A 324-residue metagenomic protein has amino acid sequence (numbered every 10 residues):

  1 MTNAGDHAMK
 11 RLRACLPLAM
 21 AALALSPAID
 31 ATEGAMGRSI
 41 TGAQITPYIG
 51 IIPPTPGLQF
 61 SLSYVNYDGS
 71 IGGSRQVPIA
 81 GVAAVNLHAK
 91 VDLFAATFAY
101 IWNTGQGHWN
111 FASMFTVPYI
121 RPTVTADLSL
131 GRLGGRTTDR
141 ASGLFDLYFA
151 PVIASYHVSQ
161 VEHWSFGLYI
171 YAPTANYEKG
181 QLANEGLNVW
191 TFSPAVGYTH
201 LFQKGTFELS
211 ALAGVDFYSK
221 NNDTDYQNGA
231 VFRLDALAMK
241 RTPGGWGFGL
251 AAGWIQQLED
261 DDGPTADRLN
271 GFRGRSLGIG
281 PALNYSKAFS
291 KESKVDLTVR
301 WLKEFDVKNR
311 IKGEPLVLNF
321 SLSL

Functional and structural regions predicted by a protein language model:
T32-G34, I49-G57, G69-I71, N103-A112 (+6 more regions): Short loop/turn motifs that connect adjacent beta-strands in outer-membrane beta-barrel proteins
E33-S39, Y67-L93, L128, R132-R140 (+1 more regions): Surface-exposed strand-loop-strand hairpins of Gram-negative outer-membrane beta-barrel proteins
A35, G73, A80-G81, N221-L324: Outer membrane beta-barrel transmembrane domains
I51, L62, A96-Y100, F149-S155 (+7 more regions): Residues on the lipid-exposed face of transmembrane beta-strands in outer-membrane beta-barrel proteins
P56, H88-F94, A141-Y148, G186-F192 (+3 more regions): Residues that define the transmembrane beta-barrel architecture of outer-membrane proteins
L58-L62, W109-V117, E162-L168, F192 (+7 more regions): Transmembrane beta-strands of outer-membrane beta-barrel proteins
V65-Y67, T116-I120, Y169-P173, L212-Y218 (+3 more regions): Outer-membrane beta-barrel pore domains and translocons
A112, P118-Q227, N270-F272: Outer-membrane pore/translocation modules
